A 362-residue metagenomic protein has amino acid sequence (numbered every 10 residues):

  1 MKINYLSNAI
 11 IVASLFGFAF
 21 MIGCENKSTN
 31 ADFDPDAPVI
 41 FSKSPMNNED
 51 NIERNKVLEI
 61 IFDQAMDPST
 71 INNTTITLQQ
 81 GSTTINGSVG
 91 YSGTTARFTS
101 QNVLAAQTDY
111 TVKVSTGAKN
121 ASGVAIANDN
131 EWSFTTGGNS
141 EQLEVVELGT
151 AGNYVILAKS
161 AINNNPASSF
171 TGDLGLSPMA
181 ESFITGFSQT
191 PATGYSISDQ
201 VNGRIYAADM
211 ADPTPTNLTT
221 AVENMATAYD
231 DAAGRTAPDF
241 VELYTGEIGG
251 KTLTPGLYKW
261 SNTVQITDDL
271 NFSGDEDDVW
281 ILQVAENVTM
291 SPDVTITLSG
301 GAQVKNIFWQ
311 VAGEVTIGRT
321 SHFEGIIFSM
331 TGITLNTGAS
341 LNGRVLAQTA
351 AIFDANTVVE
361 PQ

Functional and structural regions predicted by a protein language model:
M1-N4, V146: N-terminal low-hydrophobic presequence detector
I3-I10, S28-S140: Acidic, low-complexity Ser/Thr/Gly/Pro-rich repeat segments typical of extracellular/periplasmic and surface-exposed
F20-G23: C-terminal motif of bacterial Sec signal peptides marking the signal peptidase cleavage site
E25-K27, P38-V39, I184, P191: Phosphate-binding glycine-rich loops and adjacent basic patches that engage nucleotide phosphates, nucleic-acid
G138-Q362: Solvent-exposed adhesion/ligand-recognition segments of exported proteins
